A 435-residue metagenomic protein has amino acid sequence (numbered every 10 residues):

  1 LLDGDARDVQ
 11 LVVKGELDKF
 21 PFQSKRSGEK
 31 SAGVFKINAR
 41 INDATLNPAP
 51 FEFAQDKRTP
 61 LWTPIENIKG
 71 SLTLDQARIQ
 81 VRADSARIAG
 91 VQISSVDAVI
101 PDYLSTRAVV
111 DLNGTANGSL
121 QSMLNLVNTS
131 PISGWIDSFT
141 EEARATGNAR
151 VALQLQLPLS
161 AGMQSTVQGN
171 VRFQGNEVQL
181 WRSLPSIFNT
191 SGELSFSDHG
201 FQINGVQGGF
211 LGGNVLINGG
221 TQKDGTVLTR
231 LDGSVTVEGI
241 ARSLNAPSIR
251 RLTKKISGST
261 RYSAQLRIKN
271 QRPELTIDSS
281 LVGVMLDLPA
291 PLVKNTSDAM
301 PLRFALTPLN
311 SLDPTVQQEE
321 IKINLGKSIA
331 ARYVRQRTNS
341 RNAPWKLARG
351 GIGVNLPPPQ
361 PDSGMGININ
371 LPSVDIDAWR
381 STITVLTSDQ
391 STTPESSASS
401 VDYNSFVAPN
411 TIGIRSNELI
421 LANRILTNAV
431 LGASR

Functional and structural regions predicted by a protein language model:
L1-R82, A86-I321, Y333-R435: Membrane-proximal interfacial segments on either side of biological membranes
I329-A330: Mature, soluble, non-transmembrane domains
